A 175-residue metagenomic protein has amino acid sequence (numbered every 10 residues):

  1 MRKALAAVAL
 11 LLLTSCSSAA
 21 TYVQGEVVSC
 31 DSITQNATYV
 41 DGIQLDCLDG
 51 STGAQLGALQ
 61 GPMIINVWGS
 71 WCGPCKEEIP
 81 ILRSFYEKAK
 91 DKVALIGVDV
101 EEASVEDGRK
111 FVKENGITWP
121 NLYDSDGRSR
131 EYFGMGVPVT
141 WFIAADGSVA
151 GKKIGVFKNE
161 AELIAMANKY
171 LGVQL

Functional and structural regions predicted by a protein language model:
M1-D46, A165, K169, V173-L175: N-terminal targeting signals for export/organelle localization
Q35, V40-M63: A short beta-strand-turn-helix
I43, V67-W68, F111, W119: Conserved hydrophobic/aromatic "anchor" residues that stabilize well-ordered secondary structure elements
G53-K76, L95: Short active-site neighborhood of thiol/selenol oxidoreductases, capturing the structured segment around
N66, A94-V98, P120-L122, F142: Structural recognition of the beta-strand scaffold that forms the well-ordered cores of secreted hydrolase catalytic
G69-P74, E101-V105, G127-R128, G147-S148 (+1 more regions): Solvent-exposed loop/turn segments at secondary-structure junctions within structured extracellular/periplasmic domains
K76-N115, S125-E131: Structural microenvironment flanking redox-active thiols in thiol-disulfide oxidoreductases
K110-I117, Y123-L175: Thiol/disulfide oxidoreductase modules built on the thioredoxin-like
